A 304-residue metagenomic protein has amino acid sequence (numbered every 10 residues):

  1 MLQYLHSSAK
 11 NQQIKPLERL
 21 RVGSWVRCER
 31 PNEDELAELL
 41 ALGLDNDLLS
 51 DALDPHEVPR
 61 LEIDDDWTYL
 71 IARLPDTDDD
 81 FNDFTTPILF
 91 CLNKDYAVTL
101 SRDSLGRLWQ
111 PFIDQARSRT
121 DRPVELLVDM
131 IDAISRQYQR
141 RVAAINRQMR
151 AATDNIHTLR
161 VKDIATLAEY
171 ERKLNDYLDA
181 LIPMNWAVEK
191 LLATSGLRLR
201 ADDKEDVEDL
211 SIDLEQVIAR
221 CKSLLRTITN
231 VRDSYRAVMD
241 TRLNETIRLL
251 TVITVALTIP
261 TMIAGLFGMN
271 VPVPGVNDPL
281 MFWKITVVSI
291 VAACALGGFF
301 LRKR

Functional and structural regions predicted by a protein language model:
M1-A193, L199-R200, D209, D213-Q216: Peripheral, non-transmembrane regulatory/ligand-interaction domains of membrane transport proteins
G23, G43, G106, G196 (+3 more regions): Residue-identity detector for glycine
L192-K204, V231-R242: Long amphipathic alpha-helical coiled-coil segments
E215-R304: Hydrophobic alpha-helical transmembrane segments and their immediately adjacent juxtamembrane loops
